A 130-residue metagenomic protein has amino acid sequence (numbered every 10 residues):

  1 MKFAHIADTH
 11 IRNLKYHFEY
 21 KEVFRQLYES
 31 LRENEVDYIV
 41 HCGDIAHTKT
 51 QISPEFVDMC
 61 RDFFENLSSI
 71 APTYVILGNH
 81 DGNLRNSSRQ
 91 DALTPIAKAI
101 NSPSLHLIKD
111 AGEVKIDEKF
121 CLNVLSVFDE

Functional and structural regions predicted by a protein language model:
M1-A4: Extreme N-terminal starter segment of soluble prokaryotic enzymes
I6, I108, L125: Hydrophobic residues at beta-strand termini and immediately following loops that shape nucleotide-binding pockets
T9, N13-E113: Core catalytic region of metal-dependent phosphoesterases/phosphodiesterases, especially metallo-beta-lactamase-like
D117-E130: Binuclear metal-dependent hydrolase catalytic cores centered on His/Asp/Glu-rich metal-binding motifs
